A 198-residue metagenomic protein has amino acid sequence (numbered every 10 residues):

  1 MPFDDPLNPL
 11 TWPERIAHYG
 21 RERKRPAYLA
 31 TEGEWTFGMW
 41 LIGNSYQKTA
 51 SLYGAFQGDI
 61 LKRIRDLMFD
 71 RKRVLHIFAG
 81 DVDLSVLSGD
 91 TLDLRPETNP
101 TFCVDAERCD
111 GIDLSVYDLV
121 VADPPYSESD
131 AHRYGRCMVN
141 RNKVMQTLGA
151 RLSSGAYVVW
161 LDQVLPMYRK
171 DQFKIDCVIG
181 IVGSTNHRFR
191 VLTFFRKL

Functional and structural regions predicted by a protein language model:
M1-L87, H187-R190: S-adenosyl-L-methionine
R65-K72, D113-V116, L152-S153: Flexible, charged surface loops at secondary-structure boundaries
A79-L114, L119, E128: Adenosine-cofactor binding site in Rossmann-like domains, unifying the SAM/SAH pocket of S-adenosylmethionine-dependent
L94, T147, Q163-V164: Glycan-processing catalytic domains of CAZymes
L119-M138: A short SAM/SAH-binding and catalytic strip from SAM-dependent methyltransferases
P124-P125, L161-L165: Short strand-turn motif at the edge of the Rossmann-like AdoMet-binding core
G135-Y157: A short glycine-rich, Lys/Arg-flanked "PGG" loop and its adjoining helix->strand segment in the class I
V164-L198: Class I S-adenosyl-L-methionine
